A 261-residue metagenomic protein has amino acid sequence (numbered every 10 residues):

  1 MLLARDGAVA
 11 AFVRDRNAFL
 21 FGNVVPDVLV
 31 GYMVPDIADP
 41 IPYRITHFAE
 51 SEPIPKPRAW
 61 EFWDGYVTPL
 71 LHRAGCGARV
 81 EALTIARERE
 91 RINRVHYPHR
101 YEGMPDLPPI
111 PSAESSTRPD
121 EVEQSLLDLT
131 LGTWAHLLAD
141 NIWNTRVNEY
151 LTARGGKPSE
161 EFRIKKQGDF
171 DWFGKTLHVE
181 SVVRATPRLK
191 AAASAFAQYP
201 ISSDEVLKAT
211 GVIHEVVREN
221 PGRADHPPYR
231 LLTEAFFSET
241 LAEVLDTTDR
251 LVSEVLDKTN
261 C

Functional and structural regions predicted by a protein language model:
M1-C261: N-terminal leader/auxiliary helical segments
